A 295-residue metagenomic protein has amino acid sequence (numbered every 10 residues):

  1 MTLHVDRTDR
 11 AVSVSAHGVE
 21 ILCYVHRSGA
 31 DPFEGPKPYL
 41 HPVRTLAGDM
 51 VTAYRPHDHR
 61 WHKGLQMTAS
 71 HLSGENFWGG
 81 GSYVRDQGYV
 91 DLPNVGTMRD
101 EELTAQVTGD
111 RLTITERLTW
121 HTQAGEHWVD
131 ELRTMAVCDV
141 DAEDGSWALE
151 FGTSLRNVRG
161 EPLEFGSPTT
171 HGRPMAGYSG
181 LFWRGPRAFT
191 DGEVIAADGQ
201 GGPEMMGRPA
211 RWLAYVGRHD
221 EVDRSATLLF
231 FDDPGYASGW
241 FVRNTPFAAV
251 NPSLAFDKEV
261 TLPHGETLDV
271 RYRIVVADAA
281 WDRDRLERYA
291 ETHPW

Functional and structural regions predicted by a protein language model:
M1-G64, G152, P162, G166 (+2 more regions): Beta-strand-rich N-terminal accessory domains
Y24-R27, P32-P42, A142-G192: Acidic (Asp/Glu-rich), glycine- and aromatic
F33-V84, I195-A210: Extracellular/lumen-exposed scaffold segments
A47, L118-A124, M135-D139, L155-R159 (+3 more regions): Beta-strand elements of well-folded, non-transmembrane domains
Q66-G145: Extended, loop-rich substrate-binding clefts of extracytoplasmic carbohydrate-active enzymes
I114-E116, E131-R133, L149-F151, L181 (+1 more regions): Hydrophobic residues positioned within well-ordered beta-strands of beta-sheet architectures
G160-D233: Active-site/ligand-binding surface loops and adjacent short beta/alpha elements that line catalytic pockets across
T227-W295: Beta-strand-rich recognition/accessory modules
